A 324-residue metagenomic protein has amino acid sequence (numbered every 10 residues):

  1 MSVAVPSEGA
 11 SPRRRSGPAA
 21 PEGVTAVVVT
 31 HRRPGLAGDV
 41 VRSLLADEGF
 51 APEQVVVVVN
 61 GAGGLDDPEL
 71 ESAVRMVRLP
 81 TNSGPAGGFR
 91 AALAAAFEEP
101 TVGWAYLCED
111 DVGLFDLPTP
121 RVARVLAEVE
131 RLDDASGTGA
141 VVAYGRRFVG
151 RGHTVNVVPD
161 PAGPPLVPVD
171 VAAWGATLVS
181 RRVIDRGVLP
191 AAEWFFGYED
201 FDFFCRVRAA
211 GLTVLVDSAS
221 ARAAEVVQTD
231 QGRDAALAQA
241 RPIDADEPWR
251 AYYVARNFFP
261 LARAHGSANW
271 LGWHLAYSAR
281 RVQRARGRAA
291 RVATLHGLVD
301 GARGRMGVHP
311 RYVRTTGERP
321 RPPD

Functional and structural regions predicted by a protein language model:
R33-A46: Short, well-formed alpha-helical segments that are part of the catalytic scaffolds of diverse glycosyltransferases
L45-R78: Acidic donor-binding segment of Leloir-type glycosyltransferases
L79-E98: Glycine-rich, basic loop-to-helix element that forms the pyrophosphate-binding segment of sugar-nucleotide handling
V102-G113: Short beta-strand-to-loop acidic/aromatic patch adjacent to the donor-nucleotide binding site
V141-G152: Short beta-strand-to-loop element that shapes/binds the nucleotide-sugar donor at the catalytic cleft/hinge
P161-V179: A recurrent flexible, glycine/aromatic-enriched loop bordering the glycosyltransferase active site that acts as
V183, G187-V188, E193-S220: A short, conserved alpha-helix in the catalytic core of glycosyltransferases
R263-D324: Non-catalytic, C-terminal membrane-associated alpha-helical segments of glycosyltransferases
